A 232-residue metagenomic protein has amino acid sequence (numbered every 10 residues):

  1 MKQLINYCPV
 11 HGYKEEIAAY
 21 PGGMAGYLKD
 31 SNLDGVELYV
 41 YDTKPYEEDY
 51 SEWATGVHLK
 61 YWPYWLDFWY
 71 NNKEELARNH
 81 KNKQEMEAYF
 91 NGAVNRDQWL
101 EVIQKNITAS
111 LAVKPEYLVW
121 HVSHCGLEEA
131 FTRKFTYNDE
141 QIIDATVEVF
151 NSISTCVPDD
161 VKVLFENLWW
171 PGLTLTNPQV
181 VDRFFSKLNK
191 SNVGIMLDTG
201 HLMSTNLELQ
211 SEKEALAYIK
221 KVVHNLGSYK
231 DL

Functional and structural regions predicted by a protein language model:
M1-E101: N-terminal pre-domain/capping segments
M1-E15, L168-T174, F184, N192-G194 (+1 more regions): Charged, low-complexity C-terminal accessory regions
K2-N6, L33-E37, E52-H58, P115-V119 (+3 more regions): Structural preference for beta-strand elements that scaffold enzyme active sites
H11, V40-D42, Y61-P63, V122-G126 (+2 more regions): Active-site-proximal loop/turn and secondary-structure-junction residues that shape catalytic pockets, frequently
H11-A19, F68-E75, A130-Y137, L173 (+1 more regions): Short, flexible/disordered intra-domain loops and linkers
N32, K114, F184-N192, K220-D231: Structural recognition of alpha->loop->beta junctions
G92-G194: Active-site acidic/histidine proton-transfer and metal-coordination neighborhood in alpha/beta enzyme cores
S204-L232: A short alpha/beta connector and helix-capping loop motif
